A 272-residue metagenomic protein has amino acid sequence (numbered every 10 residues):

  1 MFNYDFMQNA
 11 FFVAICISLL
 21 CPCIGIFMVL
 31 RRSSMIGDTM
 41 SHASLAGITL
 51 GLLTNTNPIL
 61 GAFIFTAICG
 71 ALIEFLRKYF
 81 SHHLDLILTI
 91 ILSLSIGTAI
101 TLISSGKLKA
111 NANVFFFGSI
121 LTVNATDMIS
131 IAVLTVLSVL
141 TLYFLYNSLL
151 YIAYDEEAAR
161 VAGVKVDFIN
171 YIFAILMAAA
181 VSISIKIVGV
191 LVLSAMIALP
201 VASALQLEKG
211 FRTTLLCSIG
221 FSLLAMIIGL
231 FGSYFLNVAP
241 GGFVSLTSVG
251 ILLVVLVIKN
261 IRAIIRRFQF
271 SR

Functional and structural regions predicted by a protein language model:
M1-L19, F270-R272: Membrane-interfacial amphipathic/re-entrant helices at transmembrane-helix boundaries
D5-N9, F80, L84, L88-N147: Transmembrane helix-bundle core of multi-pass membrane transporters and related energy-transducing complexes
A10-V13, P58-T66, D85-T89, A132 (+3 more regions): Loop-to-transmembrane alpha-helix initiation sites
I26-L108, A204-L216, F235-L236, N260: Short loop segments and helix-boundary regions at transmembrane helix junctions of multi-pass inner-membrane proteins
A43-L53, I90-L102, T122-V123, V166-M177 (+1 more regions): Small-residue-rich segments of transmembrane alpha-helices in multi-pass membrane proteins, especially helix faces
D127-P200: Helix-loop-helix "hairpin" substructures at the membrane interface of multi-pass membrane proteins
L193-G242: Transmembrane alpha-helical segments in multi-pass inner-membrane proteins
V238-R272: Cytosolic-side transmembrane-helix boundaries in multi-pass membrane proteins
